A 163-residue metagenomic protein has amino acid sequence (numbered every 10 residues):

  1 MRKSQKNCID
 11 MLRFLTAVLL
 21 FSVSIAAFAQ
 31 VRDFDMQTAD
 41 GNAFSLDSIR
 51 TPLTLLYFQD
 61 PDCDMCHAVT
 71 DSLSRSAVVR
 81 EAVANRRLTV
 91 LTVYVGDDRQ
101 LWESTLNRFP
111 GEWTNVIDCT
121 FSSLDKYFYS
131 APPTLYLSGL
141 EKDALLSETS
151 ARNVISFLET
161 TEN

Functional and structural regions predicted by a protein language model:
M1-V31: Bacterial Sec-dependent N-terminal signal peptides
A26-S48: N-terminal "domain-start" segment that seeds a small globular fold
Q37, T114-C119, E148-T149: Short acidic-hydrophobic, aromatic-tinged amphipathic segments that line or gate anion-handling sites
L46-H67, L91: Short active-site neighborhood of thiol/selenol oxidoreductases, capturing the structured segment around
P52-L53, A68-T92: Conserved helix-turn-beta segment immediately C-terminal to the redox Cys motif in thioredoxin-like folds
E81, G139-N163: Thiol-/selenol-based redox modules, centered on thioredoxin-like and closely related oxidoreductase domains
N85-Q100, G111-F121: Thiol-based oxidoreductase modules, predominantly thioredoxin-like and allied folds used for disulfide exchange
E103-S138: Short, internal strand/loop/helix patches that form the active-site neighborhood or redox-interaction surface
